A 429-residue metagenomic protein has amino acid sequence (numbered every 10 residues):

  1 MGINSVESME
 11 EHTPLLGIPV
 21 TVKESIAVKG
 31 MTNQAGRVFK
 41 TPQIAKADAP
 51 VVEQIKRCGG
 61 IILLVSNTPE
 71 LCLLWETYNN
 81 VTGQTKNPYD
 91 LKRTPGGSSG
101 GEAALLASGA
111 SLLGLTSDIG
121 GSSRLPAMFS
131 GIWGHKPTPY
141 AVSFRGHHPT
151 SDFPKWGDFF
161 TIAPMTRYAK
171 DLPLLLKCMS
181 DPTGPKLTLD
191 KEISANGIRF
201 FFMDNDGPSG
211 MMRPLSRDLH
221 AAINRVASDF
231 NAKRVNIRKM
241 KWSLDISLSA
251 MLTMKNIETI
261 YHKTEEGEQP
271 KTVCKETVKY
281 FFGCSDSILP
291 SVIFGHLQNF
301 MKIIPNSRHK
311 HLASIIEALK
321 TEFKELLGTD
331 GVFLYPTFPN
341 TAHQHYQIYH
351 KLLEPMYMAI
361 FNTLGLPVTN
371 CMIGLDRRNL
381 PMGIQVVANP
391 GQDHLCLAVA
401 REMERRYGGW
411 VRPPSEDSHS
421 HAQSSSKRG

Functional and structural regions predicted by a protein language model:
M1-E10, C178-M358, T363, G391 (+1 more regions): Amidase signature
M1-I119, K427-R428: Gly/Ser-rich catalytic/binding loops embedded in alpha/beta enzyme cores
S25, N67, V142, N205 (+1 more regions): Short, well-ordered beta-to-alpha junction loops that form the rim of enzyme active sites and present histidine/acidic
A35-T41, Q347-H350, V386: Short glycine-enriched, charge-decorated loop/helix-capping segments at active-site entrances that position
E53, R57, A107-P208, H220 (+5 more regions): Structural helix-boundary/capping segments
T68-E70, I119-G120, K239-K241, P339-T341 (+1 more regions): Conserved beta-strand edge residues that scaffold enzyme active sites
T77-V81, M128-I132, I246-K255, H350 (+1 more regions): Short low-complexity, flexible loop/linker segments enriched in glycine and/or proline with clustered acidic
